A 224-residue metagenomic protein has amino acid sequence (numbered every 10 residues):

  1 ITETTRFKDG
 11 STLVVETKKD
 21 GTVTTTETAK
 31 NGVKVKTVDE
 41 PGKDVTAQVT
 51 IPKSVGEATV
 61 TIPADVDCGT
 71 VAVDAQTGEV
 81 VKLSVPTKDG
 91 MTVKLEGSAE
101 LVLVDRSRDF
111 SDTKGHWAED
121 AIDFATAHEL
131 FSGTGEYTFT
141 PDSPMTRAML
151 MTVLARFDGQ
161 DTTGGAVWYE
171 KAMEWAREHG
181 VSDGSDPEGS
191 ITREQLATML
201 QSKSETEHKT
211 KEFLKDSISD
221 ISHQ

Functional and structural regions predicted by a protein language model:
T2, L13-T17, T59-A64, T113 (+1 more regions): Short linear motifs in intrinsically disordered
E3-T5, V14-E16, T25-E27, K36 (+3 more regions): Generic recognition of long tandem-repeat/solenoid scaffolds
R6, T12, I62, V85 (+1 more regions): Compositionally biased regions
D9-S11, G21, A29-T77: Proteolytic processing hotspots in large secreted/extracellular or virion-associated proteins and select intracellular
G69-A75, G90-Q224: N-terminal propeptides
D74-K88: Solvent-exposed beta-strand/loop surfaces of large extracellular or lumenal domains
